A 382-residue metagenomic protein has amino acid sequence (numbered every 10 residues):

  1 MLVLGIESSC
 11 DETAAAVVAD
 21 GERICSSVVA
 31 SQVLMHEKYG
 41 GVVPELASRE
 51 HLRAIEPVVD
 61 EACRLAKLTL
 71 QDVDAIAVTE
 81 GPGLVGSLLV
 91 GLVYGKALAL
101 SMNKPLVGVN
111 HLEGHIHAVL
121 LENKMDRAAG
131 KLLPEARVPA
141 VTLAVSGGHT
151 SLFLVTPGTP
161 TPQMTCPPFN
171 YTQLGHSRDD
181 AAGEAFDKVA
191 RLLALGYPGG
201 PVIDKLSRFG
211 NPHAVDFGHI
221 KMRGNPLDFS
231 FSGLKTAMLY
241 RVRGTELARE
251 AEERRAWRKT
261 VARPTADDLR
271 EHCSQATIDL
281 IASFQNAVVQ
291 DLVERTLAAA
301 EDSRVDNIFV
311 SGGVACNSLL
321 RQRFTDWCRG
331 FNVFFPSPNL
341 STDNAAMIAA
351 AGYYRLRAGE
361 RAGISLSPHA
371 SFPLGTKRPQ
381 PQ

Functional and structural regions predicted by a protein language model:
L2-P82, H111, H115: N-terminal beta-alpha supersecondary unit
T13-V18, T142-A144, T150-L154, Q163: Short beta-strand scaffold segments in enzyme catalytic cores
L70-T79, S303-V314, F334-P336: Short glycine-rich phosphate-binding loop at a beta-alpha junction
G108-V109, N307-I308, F324-I348: Conserved phosphate-binding/catalytic loops in two-lobed NTP-binding clefts
V109-A140: Conserved phosphate-binding catalytic cores of ATP/NTP-utilizing and phosphoryl-transfer enzymes
H115, P336-T376: Glycine-rich phosphate-binding/hydrolytic loop that grips phosphoryl groups
P157-N211, F231, K235-E246: Glycine-rich phosphate-binding loop plus the immediately following alpha-helix
K205-I308, N317-D326, F331, P379-Q382: A contiguous, well-structured pocket-lining segment that forms one wall/lid of small-molecule binding clefts in soluble
